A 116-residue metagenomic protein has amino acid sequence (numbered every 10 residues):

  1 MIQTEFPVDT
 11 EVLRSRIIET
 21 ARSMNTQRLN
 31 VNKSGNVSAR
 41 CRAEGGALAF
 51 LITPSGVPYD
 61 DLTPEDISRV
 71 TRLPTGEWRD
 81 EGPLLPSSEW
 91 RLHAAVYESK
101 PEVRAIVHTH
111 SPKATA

Functional and structural regions predicted by a protein language model:
M1-V8: Generic N-terminal amphipathic, Lys/Arg-enriched alpha-helix
E11-V107, A114: An anion-binding catalytic pocket shared by soluble metabolic enzymes
